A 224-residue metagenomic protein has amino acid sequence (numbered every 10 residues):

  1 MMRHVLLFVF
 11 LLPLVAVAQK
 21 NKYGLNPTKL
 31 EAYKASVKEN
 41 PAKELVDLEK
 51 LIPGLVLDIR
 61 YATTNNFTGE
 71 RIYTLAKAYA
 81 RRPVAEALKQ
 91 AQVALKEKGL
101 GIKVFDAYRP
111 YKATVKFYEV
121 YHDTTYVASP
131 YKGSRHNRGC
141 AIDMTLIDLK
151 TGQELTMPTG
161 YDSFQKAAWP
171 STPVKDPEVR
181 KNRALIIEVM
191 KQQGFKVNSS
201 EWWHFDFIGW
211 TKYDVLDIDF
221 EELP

Functional and structural regions predicted by a protein language model:
M1-K22: Bacterial Sec-dependent N-terminal signal peptides
A18-F105, V120, T124-S200, G209-P224: Extracytoplasmic cell-surface/polysaccharide-interacting catalytic and binding patches
P110: Segments that shape or occlude catalytic/ligand-binding pockets
T114: Aromatic-lined carbohydrate-binding/catalytic grooves of carbohydrate-active enzymes
F117: Short active-site loop/helix that positions an aromatic residue
F205: Conserved metal-phosphate-binding beta-hairpin within the catalytic cores of diverse ATP-dependent phosphoryl-transfer
